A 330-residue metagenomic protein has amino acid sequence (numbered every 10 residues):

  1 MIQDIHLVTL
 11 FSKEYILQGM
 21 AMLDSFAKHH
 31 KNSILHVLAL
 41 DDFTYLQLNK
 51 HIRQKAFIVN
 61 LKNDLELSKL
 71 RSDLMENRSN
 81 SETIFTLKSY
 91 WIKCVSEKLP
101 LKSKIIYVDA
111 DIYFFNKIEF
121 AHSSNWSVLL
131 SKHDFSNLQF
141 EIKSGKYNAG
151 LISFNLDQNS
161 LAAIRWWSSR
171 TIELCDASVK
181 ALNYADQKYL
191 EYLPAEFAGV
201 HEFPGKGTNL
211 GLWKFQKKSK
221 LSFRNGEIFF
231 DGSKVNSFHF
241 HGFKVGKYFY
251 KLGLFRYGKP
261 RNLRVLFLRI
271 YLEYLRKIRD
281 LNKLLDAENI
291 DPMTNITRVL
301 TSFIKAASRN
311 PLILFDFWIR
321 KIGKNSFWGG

Functional and structural regions predicted by a protein language model:
M1-G330: Glycosyltransferase catalytic domains, chiefly GT-A lineage
